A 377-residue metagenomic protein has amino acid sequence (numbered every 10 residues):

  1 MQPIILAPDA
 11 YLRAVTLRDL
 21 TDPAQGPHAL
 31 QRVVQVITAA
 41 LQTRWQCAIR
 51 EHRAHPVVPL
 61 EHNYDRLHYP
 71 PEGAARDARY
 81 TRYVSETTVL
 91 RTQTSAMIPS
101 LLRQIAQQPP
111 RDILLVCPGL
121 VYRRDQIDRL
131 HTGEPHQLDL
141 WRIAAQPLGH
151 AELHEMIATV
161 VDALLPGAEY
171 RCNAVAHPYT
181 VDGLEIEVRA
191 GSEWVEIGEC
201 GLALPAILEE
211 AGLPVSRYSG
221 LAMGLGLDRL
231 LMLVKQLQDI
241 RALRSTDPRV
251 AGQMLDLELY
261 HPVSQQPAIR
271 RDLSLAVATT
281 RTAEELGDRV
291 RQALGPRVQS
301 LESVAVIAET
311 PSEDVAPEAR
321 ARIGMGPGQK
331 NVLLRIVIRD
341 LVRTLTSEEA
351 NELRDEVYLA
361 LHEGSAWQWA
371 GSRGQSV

Functional and structural regions predicted by a protein language model:
M1-H131, R142-I143, W194, E199-L208 (+4 more regions): Class II aminoacyl-tRNA synthetase-like tRNA-binding/catalytic domains
T21-G26, L138-H150, R271-T279, T346: Short histidine-centered catalytic/ligand-binding loop motif
L30-R44, E152-L165, E285-L294: Amphipathic alpha-helical segments
L41-A48, P109, V161-E169, A293-V304 (+1 more regions): Short secondary-structure junctions
C47-H62, Y170-H177, E302-V306: Long, charged, glycine-rich C-terminal linkers/tails
L140-W141, A145-Q146, D162, L230-M232 (+1 more regions): Long, well-ordered mid-to-C-terminal structural blocks that present hydrophobic/aromatic surfaces
H150-E155, T159-L184: Extended C-terminal subregions enriched in glycine
P178-A190, W194-V377: A carboxyl-terminal module marker
